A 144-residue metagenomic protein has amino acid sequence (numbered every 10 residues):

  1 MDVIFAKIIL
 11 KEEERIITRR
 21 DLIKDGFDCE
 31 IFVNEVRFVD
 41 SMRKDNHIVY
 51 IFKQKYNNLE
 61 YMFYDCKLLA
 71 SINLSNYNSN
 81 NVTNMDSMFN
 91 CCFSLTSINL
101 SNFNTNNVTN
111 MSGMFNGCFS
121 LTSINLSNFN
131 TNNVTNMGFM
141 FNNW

Functional and structural regions predicted by a protein language model:
M1-N80: N-terminal capping/linker segments that flank leucine-rich repeat
D45-K55, L68-T83, F93-T109, F119-T135: Structural signature of tandem-repeat unit edges
E60-Y61, D86-S87, S112-G113, G138-F139: Register-specific detector for alpha-helical tandem repeat solenoids, activating on a conserved position within each
F89, M114-F115, I124, F141: Glycine-/alanine-rich, low-charge beta-solenoid repeats
